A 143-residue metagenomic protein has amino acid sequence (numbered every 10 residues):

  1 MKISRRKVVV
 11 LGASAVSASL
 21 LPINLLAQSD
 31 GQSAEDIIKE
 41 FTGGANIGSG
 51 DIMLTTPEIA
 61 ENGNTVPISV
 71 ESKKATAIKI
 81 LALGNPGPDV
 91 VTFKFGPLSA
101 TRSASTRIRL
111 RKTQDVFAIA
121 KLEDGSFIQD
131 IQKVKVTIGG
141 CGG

Functional and structural regions predicted by a protein language model:
M1-V16: N-terminal secretory signal peptides and thylakoid transit peptides that target proteins across membranes
A27-I59, D89-F93: Transition segment at domain starts
N64-I68: Structural beta-strand segments of beta-rich domains
S72-T76: Short proline/glycine-enriched turn/loop motifs at strand-loop junctions of beta-rich domains
P86-R109: An anionic, turn-rich surface loop/hairpin at beta-sheet edges that serves as a generic interaction/coordination patch
R111-D115: Extracellular Ig-like/FN3 beta-sandwich strand-entry sites
K133-G139: Short beta-strand edge segments in extracellular beta-sheet folds
